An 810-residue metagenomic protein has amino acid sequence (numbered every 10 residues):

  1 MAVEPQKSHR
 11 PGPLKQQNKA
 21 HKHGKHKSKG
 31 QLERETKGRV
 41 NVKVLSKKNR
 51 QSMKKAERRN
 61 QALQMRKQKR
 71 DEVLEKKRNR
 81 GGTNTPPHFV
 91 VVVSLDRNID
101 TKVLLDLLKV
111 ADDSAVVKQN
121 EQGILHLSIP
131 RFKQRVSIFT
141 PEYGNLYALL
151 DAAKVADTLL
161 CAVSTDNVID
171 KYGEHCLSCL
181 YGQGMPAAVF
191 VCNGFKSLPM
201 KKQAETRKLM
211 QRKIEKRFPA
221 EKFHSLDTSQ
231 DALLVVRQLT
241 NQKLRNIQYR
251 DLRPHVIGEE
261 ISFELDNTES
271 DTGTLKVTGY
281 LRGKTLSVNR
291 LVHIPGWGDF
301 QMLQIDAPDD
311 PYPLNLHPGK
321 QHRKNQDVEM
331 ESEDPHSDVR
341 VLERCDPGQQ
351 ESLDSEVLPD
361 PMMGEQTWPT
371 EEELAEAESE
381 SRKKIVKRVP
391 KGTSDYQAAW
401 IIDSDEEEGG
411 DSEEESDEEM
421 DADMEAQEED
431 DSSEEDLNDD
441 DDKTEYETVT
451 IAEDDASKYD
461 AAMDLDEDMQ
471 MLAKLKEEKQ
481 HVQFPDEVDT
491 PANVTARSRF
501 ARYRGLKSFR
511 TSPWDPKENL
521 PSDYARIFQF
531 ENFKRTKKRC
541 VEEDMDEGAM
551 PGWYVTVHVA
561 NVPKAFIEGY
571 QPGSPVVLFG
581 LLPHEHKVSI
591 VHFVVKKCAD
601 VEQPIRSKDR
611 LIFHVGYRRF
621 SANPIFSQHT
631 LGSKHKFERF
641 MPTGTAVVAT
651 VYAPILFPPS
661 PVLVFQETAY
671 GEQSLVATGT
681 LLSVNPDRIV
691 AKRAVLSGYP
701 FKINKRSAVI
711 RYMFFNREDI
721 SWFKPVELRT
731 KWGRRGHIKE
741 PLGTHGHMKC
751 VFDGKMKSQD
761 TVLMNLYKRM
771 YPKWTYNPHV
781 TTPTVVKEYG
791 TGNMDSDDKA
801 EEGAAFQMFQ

Functional and structural regions predicted by a protein language model:
A2-L146, L150-D157, N267-Q810: C-terminal effector/interaction modules appended to NTPase cores
S94, V163, V191-G194: Short beta-strand/turn micro-motifs composed of small residues that flank or help shape donor/cofactor-binding pockets
N98-D100, T165-D170, F195-P199: Short acidic, S/G/P-rich loop/turn micro-motifs used as interaction or catalytic elements
D100, L104, N145, A152-V155 (+4 more regions): Alpha-helical interaction elements in eukaryotic regulators
L107-A111, S178-C179, K213: A generic secondary-structure signal
D112, V163, I214, F218 (+3 more regions): Conserved NTP-handling cores and scaffolds of large molecular machines
E142-N167, G173-V189: Inter-motif core of Ras-like GTPase G domains
Y181-V189, G194-K284, V288-H293: Canonical P-loop GTPase G-domain recognition
